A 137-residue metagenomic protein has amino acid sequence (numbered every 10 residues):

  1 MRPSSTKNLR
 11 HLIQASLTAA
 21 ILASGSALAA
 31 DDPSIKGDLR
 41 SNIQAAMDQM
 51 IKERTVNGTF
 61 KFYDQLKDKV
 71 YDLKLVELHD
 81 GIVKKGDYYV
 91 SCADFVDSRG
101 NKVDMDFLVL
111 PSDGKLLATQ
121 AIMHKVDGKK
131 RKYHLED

Functional and structural regions predicted by a protein language model:
R2-S16: Bacterial N-terminal signal peptides that target proteins for export
T6, A29-A30: Low-complexity, Gly/Pro
Q14-S24: Bacterial N-terminal signal peptides
A30-K84: N-terminal secretory signal peptides
P33, G37-A45, K115-D137: C-terminal partner/receptor-binding element of secreted or periplasmic proteins
Y63, C92, D106, Q120-I122 (+1 more regions): Soluble periplasmic/extracytoplasmic beta-strand elements of cell-envelope proteins
V70-M105: Exposed beta-strand-loop-beta-strand "reactive/processing" segments of non-cytosolic proteins
V96, N101-H124: A short, surface-exposed beta-strand/turn
